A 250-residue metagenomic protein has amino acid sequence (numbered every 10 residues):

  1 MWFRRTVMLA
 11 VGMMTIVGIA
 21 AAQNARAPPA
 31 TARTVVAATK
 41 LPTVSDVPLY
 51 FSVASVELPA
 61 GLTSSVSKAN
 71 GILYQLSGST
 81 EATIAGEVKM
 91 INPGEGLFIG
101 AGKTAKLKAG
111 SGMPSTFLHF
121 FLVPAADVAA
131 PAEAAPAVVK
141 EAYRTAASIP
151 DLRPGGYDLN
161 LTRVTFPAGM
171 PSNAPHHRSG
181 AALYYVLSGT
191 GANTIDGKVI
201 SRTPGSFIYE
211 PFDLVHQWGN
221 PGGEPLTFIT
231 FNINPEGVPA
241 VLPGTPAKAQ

Functional and structural regions predicted by a protein language model:
W2-F3, A21-S55, K89-P93, L97-G100 (+3 more regions): A short, N-terminal "cap"/entry segment at the start of jelly-roll beta-barrel domains of the cupin/DSBH fold
V7-G18: Bacterial N-terminal signal peptides
S45-L49, P59-Q75, G156-Y157, G169-A182: A short beta-loop-beta micro-motif enriched in histidine and acidic residues
S64-V66, A82-T83, I99, T104-G112 (+3 more regions): Short beta-strand His + acidic residue motifs that chelate non-heme Fe in jelly-roll/DSBH and cupin folds
K68-G86, H177-D196: Glycine- and acidic-residue-biased ligand/ion/polar-headgroup-sensing regions
A85-T104, D196-L214: Short acidic-glycine-tyrosine-enriched beta hairpin
A146-A174, R178, L183-T190: Surface-exposed interaction/gating patches
